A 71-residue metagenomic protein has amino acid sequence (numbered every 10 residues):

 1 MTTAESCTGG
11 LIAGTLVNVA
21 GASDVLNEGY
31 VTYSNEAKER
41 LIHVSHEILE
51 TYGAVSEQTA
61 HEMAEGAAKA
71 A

Functional and structural regions predicted by a protein language model:
M1-A71: Short alpha-helical segments enriched in small residues
